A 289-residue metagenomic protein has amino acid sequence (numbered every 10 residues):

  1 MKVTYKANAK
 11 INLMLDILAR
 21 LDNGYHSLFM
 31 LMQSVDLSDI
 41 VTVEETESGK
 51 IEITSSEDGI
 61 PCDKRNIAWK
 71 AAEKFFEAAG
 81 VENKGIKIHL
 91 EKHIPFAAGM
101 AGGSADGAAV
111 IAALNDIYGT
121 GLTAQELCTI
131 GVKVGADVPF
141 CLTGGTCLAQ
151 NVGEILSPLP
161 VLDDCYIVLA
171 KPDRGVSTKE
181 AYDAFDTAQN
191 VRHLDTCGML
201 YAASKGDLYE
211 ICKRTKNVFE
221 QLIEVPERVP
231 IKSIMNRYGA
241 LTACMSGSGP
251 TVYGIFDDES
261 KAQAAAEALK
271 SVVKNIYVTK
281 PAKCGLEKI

Functional and structural regions predicted by a protein language model:
M1-A98, D116-Q125, V134, V152 (+2 more regions): ATP-binding N-lobe of GHMP and related small-molecule kinases
M32-V35, G131, I234-M235, L269-K270: Hydrophobic C-terminal alpha-helix "anchor/cap" residues
Q33-S34, V132-K133, P139-L142, P158-D163 (+1 more regions): Solvent-exposed alpha-helices and their adjacent loops that cap or buttress functional pockets in soluble metabolic
S48-P61, V110, K205-T215: Short, basic/glycine-rich phosphate-binding loops at helix/coil junctions that contact nucleotide phosphates
K84, G107, I111-L148: Contiguous, small/hydrophobic- and glycine-enriched helical/loop subdomains that border and often "cap" functional
H89-Y118, A136, A240-F256: Glycine/serine-rich anion-binding loops at beta->alpha junctions that coordinate negatively charged ligand groups
T143, L148-T242, D257-I289: Conserved, helical-rich catalytic subdomain that frames metal- and/or nucleotide-binding sites in enzyme alpha/beta
